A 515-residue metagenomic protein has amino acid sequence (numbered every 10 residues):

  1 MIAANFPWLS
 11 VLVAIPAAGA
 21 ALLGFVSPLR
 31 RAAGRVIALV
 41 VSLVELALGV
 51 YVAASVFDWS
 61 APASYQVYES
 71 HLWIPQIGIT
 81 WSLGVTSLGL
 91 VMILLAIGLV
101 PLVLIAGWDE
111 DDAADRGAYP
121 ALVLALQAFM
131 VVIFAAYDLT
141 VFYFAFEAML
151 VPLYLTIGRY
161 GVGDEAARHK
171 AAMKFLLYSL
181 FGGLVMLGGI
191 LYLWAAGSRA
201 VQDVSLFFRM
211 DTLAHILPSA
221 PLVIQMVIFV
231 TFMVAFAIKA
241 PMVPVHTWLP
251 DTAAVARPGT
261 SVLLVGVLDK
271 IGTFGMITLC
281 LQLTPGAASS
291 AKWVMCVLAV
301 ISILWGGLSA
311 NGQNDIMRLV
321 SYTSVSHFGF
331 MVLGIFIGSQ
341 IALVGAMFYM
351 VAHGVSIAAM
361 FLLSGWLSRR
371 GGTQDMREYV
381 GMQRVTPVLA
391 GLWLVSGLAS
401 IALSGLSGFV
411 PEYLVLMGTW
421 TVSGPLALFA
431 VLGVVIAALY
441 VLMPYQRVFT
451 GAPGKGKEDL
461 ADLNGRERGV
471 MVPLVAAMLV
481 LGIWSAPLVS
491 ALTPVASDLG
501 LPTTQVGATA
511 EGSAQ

Functional and structural regions predicted by a protein language model:
M1-A3, G84, V131-L139, V223 (+3 more regions): Helix-coil boundary and interhelical linker segments in multi-pass alpha-helical membrane proteins
M1-W8, L22-A121, D203-H215, D498: Transmembrane helix-loop-helix hairpins at membrane boundaries of multipass inner-membrane proteins
A4-I15, V85-A96, T140-P152, Q225-F236 (+2 more regions): Structural signature of hydrophobic alpha-helical transmembrane segments
S10-F25, L39-V52, I93-W108, L126-Q127 (+5 more regions): Central hydrophobic cores of alpha-helical transmembrane segments in multi-pass inner-membrane proteins across all
A20-F25, P101-L104, M130-V132, L155 (+7 more regions): Alpha-helical transmembrane segments of multipass membrane proteins
L29-R31, A118, L122-A125, F129-A220 (+3 more regions): Alpha-helical multi-pass transmembrane bundles of energy-transducing inner-membrane proteins
F57-T80, R168-A172, L184-H246, M276-V294 (+5 more regions): Juxtamembrane/interfacial segments at transmembrane-helix boundaries in multi-pass membrane proteins
V243, S356-L363, A427-L460: Predominantly late transmembrane helices and immediately cytosolic-facing juxtamembrane segments
